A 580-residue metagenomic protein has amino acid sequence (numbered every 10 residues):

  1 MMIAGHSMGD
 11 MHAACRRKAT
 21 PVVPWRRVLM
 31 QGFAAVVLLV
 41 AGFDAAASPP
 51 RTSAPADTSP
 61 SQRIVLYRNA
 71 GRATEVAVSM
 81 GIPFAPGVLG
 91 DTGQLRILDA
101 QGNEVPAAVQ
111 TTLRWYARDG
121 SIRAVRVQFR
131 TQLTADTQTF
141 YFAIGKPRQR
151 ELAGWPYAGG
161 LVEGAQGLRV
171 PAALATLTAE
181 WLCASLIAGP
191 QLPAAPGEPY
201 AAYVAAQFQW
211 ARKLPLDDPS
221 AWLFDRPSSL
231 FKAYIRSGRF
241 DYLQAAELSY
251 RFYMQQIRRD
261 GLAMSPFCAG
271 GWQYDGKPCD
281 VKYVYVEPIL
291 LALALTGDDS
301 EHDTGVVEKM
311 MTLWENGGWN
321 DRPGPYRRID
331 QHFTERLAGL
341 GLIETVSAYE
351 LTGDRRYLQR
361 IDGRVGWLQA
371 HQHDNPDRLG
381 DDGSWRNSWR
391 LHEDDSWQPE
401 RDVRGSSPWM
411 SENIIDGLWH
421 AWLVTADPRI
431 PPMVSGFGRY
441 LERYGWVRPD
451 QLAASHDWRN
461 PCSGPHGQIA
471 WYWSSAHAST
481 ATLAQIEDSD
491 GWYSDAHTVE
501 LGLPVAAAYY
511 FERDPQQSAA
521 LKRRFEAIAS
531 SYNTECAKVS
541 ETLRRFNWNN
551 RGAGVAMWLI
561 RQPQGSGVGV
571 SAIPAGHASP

Functional and structural regions predicted by a protein language model:
M1-R26: N-terminal secretory signal peptides that target proteins for export/translocation
I3-A4, P49-R51, A578-S579: Enriched but not universal
Q31-A41: Bacterial N-terminal signal peptides
A45-A47: Boundary at the C-terminal end of the N-terminal hydrophobic targeting segment
R51-G154: Alpha-mannosidase-like glycoside hydrolase catalytic domains involved in N-glycan trimming, generalizing to other
A54-P60, V570-P580: Low-complexity, Pro/Thr/Ser/Gly/Ala-rich linker/spacer regions in secreted, extracellular modular proteins
P147-A172: Terminal connector regions
G164-H577: Catalytic cores of extracellular degradative/oxidative enzymes
